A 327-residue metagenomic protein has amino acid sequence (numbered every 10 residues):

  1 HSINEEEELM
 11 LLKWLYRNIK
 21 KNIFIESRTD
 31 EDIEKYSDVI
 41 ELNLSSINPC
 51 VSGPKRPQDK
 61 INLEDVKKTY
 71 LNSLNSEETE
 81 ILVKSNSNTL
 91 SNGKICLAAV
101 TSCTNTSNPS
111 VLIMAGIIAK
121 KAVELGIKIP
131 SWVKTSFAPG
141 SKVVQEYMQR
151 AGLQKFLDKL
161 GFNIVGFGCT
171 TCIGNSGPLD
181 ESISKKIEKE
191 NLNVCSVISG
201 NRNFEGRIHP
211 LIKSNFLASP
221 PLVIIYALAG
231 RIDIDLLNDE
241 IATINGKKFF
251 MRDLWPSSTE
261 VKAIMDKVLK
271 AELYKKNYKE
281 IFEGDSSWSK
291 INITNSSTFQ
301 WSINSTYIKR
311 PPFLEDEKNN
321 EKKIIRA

Functional and structural regions predicted by a protein language model:
H1-A327: Fe-S-dependent hydro-lyases/dehydratases of central metabolism
